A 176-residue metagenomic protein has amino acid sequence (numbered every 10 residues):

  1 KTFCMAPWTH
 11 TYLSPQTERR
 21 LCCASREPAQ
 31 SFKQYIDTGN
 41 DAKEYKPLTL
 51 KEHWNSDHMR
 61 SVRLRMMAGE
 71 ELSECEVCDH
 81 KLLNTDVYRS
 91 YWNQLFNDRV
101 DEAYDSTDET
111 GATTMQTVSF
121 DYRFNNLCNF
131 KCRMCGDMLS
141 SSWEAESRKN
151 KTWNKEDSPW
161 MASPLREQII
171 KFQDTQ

Functional and structural regions predicted by a protein language model:
K1-D108, A112, Q116-D121, L139-S142: Accessory C-terminal segments flanking Radical SAM cores
L21-A29, D121-S163: Canonical Radical SAM [4Fe-4S] cluster-binding loop centered on the CxxxCxxC motif and its immediate flanking residues
Q94-T110, R148-D174: Short microdomains enriched in Cys/His and/or Lys/Arg
T113-T114, N126, K171: Short, flexible hinge/linker loops that cap or flank conserved catalytic cores
S142, Q173-Q176: Catalytic cores of extracellular degradative/oxidative enzymes
